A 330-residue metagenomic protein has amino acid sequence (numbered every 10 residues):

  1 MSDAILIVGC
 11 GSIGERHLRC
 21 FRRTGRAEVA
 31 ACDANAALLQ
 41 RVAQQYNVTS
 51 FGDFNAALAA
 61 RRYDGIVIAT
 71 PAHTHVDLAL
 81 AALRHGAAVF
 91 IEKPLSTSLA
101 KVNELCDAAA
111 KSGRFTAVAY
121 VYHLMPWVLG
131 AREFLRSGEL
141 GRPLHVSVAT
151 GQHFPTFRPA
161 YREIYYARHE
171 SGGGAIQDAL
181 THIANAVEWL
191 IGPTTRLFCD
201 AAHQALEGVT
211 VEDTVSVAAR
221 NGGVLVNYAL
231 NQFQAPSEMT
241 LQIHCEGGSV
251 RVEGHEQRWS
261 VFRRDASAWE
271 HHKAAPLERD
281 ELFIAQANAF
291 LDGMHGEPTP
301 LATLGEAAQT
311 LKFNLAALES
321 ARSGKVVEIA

Functional and structural regions predicted by a protein language model:
M1, G65-I68, N103, A289-A330: C-terminal helix-rich "cap/oligomerization" subdomain common to oxidoreductases
M1-Y46: N-terminal Rossmann-like dinucleotide-binding module
H17, Y46-A108: Beta-loop-alpha module in the N-terminal Rossmann-like domain of NAD(P)-dependent dehydrogenases, especially those
V48, H85-A87, S112-F115, N221-L225: A short helix->loop->beta-strand "cap" motif at the edges of active sites that frequently abuts
E104-Y122, G141-V146: Rossmann-fold dehydrogenase core element
V121, M239-G305, Q309, V327: C-terminal glycine/acidic-rich active-site capping loop/insertion
Y122-G208, G324: Predominantly a Rossmann-like dinucleotide-binding segment in NAD(P)-dependent oxidoreductases
A184-R258, I284-E297: Contiguous beta-strand/loop segments that form the cofactor/metal-binding neighborhood of enzyme cores
